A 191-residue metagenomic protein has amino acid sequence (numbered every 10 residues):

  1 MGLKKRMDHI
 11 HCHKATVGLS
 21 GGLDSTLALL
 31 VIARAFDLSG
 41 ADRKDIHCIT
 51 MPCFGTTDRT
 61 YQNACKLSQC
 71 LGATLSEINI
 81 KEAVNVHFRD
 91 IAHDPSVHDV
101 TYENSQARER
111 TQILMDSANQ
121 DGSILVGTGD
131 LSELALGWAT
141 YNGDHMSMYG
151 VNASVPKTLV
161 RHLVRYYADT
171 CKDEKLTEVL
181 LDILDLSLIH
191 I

Functional and structural regions predicted by a protein language model:
M1-T16, R34-G40: RNA-binding accessory domains that recognize and position tRNA/RNA substrates
H9-H11, S39-D45, E174-E178: Short helix-terminating capping/connector loops at secondary-structure junctions
I10-L19, C48-T50, D94-T101, D144-Y149: Glycine- and acidic
K14-T16, D45-H47, T74, G122-L125: Beta-sheet entry/capping signal
L19-I32, T60-Q62, I91-A92, T140-G143: Short glycine/threonine-rich loop-to-helix capping motif typified by GTGT followed within a few residues by an Asp-Pro
F36-L38, L71, P95-D173: Active-site adenylate/phosphate-handling loop in enzymes that bind or generate adenylated species
A41, D45-T101, A107, E133 (+1 more regions): A conserved beta-strand->alpha-helix junction
I189-I191: Conserved small/polar residues in nucleotide/adenosyl-binding loops
